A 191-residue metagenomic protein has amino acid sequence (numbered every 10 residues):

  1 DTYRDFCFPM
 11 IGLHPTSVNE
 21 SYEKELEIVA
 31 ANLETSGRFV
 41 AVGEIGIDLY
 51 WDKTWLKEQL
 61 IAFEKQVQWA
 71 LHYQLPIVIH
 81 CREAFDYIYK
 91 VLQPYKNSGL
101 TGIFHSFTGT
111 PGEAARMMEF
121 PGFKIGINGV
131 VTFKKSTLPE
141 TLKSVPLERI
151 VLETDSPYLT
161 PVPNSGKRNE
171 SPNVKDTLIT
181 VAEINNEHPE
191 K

Functional and structural regions predicted by a protein language model:
D1-K191: Mid-domain alpha/beta scaffold segments of enzyme catalytic cores
